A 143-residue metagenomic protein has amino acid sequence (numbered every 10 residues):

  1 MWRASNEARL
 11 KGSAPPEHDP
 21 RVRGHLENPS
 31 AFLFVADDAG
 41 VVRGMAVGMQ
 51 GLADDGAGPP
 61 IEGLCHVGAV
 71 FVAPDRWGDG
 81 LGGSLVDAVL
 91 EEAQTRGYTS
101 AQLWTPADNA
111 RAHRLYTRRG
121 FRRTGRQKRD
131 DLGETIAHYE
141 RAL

Functional and structural regions predicted by a protein language model:
M1-D75, V86-A88, E92, A142-L143: Acetyl-CoA-dependent GNAT
D19, F32, H66, W77-L81 (+2 more regions): Short C-terminal domain-edge/linker segments immediately following a structured domain
F34, G63, T99-Q102, P106-H113 (+2 more regions): C-terminal "cap" of GNAT-fold acetyltransferases
R43, T124-G125: Local beta-strand/beta-hairpin segments that build beta-sheet-rich folds
A53-D54, G78, N109, R129: Surface-exposed, flexible loop/turn segments at secondary-structure boundaries
A73-D87, Q94-R96, A107-R114, R118-R119: Conserved glycine-rich acetyl-CoA-binding loop
